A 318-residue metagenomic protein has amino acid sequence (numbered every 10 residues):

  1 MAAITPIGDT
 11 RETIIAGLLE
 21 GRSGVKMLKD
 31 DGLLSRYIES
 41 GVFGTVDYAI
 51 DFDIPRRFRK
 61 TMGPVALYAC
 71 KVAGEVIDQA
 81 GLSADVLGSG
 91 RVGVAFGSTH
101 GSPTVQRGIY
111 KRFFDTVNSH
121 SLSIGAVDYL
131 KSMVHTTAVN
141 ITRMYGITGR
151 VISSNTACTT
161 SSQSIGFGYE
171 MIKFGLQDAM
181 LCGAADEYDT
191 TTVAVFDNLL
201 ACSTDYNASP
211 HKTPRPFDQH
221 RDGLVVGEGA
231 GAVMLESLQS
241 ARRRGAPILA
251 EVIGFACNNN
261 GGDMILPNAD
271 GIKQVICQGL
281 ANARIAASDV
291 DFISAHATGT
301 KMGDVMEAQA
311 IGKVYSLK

Functional and structural regions predicted by a protein language model:
A2-I4, S98-G101, T156-T160, A184-D189 (+2 more regions): Acidic, glycine-rich active-site loops and adjacent beta-strand->loop/helix elements that engage anionic groups
E12-D30, S209-A283, D291-F292: Condensing-enzyme catalytic core mediating Claisen C-C bond formation in acyl metabolism
T13-I14, L19-I152, A185-V193, A287-V305: Conserved beta-ketoacyl condensing-enzyme motif
M27, D115-G125, G166, E170 (+2 more regions): Glycine-/small-residue-rich "gating" segment that lines the acyl/pantetheine channel and substrate pocket
A69-A80, T137, E236-L238, N268-R284 (+2 more regions): Short, well-ordered amphipathic alpha-helical segments that serve as non-catalytic structural scaffolds within diverse
A69-S83, V134-T137, T142-Y145, V151-D186 (+1 more regions): Active-site-proximal alpha-helical scaffold in enzymes
R91-G93, D178-C182, P214, L249: Short glycine-aspartate micro-motif
G261-I272, G299-V314, K318: Short glycine/threonine-rich loop-to-helix capping motif typified by GTGT followed within a few residues by an Asp-Pro
